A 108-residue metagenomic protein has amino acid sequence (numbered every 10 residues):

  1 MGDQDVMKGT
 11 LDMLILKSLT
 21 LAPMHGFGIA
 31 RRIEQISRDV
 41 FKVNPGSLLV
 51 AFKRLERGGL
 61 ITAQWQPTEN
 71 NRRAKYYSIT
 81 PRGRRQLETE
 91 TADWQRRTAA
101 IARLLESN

Functional and structural regions predicted by a protein language model:
M1-D5, W65-Q66: Short beta-strand/turn micro-motifs at beta-sheet edges
D3-S47: N-terminal helix-turn-helix DNA-binding core of bacterial DNA-binding proteins
L21, Q35, D39, R54-R57 (+2 more regions): Conserved amphipathic alpha-helical interaction elements at protein-protein interfaces in regulatory, energy-coupling
L49-K53: Short, hydrophobic-biased segments on the C-terminal half of alpha helices that form "recognition helices"
E56-R73, S78: Beta-hairpin "wing" of winged helix-turn-helix
I79-G83: Accessory beta->alpha helical hairpin/"wing" motif in late/C-terminal subdomains of nucleic-acid enzymes
R85-N108: Amphipathic alpha-helical dimerization/coiled-coil segments that flank or bridge DNA-binding/regulatory modules
